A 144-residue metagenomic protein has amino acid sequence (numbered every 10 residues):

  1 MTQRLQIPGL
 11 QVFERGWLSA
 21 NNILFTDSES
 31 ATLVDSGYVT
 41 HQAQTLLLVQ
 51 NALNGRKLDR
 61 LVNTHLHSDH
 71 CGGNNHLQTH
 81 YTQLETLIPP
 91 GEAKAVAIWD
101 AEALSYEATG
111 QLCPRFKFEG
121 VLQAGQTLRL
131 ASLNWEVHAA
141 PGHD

Functional and structural regions predicted by a protein language model:
T2-R56: Conserved beta-strand hairpin/beta-sheet module of binuclear metal-dependent hydrolase folds, prominently
R4-G9, Y106-G110, A131-W135: Short Pro/Gly-enriched beta-strand edge/turn motifs at strand-loop
F13-R15, K117-E119, A139-P141: Short Gly/Pro-enriched turn/cap motifs at secondary-structure boundaries
L18-S19, E92, L133, D144: A generic "binding-loop/recognition-motif" signal
L24, G125-D144: Core dinuclear metal-dependent hydrolase active-site scaffold
S30-T32, R60, L133: Structural motif
T40-A43, Q50-L130: Active-site HxH/HxHxD metal-binding segment of metal-dependent hydrolases
